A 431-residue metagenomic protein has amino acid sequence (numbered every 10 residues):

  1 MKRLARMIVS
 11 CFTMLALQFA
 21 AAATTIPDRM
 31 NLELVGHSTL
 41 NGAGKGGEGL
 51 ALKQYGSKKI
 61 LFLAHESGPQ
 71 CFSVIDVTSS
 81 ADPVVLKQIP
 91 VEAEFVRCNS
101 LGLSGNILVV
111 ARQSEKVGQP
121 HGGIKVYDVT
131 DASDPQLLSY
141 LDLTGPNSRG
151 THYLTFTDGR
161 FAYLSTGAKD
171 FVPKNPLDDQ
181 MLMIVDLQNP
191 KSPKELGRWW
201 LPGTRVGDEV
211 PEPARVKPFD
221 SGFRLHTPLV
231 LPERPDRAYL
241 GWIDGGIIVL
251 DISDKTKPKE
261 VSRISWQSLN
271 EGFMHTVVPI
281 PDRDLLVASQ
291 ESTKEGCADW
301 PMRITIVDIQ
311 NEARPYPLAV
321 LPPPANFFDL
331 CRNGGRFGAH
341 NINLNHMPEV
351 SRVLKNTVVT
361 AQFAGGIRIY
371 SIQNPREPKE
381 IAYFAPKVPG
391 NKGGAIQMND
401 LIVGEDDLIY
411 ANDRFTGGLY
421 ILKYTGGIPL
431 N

Functional and structural regions predicted by a protein language model:
M1-A5: N-terminal secretory signal peptides that target proteins for export/translocation
V9-Q18: Bacterial N-terminal signal peptides
F19-N431: Feature marking well-ordered beta-strand scaffolds used for ligand recognition
